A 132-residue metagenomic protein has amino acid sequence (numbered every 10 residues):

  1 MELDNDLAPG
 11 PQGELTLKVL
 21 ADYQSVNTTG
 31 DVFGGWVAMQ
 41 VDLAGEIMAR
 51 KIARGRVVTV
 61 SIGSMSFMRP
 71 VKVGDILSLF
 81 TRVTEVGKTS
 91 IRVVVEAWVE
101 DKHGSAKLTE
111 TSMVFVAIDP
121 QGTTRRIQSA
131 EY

Functional and structural regions predicted by a protein language model:
E2-S61, V116-Y132: Hot-dog-fold acyl-thioester-processing enzymes
D4-N5, P11-L17, V71-V73, T84-Y132: HotDog/MaoC-like acyl-thioester-processing domains
A21-S25, I62-R69, V99-D101: Short, well-ordered turn and helix-capping elements at secondary-structure junctions
V32, E46-V86, S90-R92, S105-T111: Hydrophobic beta-strand-centered segment that forms part of the acyl-chain substrate-binding groove
